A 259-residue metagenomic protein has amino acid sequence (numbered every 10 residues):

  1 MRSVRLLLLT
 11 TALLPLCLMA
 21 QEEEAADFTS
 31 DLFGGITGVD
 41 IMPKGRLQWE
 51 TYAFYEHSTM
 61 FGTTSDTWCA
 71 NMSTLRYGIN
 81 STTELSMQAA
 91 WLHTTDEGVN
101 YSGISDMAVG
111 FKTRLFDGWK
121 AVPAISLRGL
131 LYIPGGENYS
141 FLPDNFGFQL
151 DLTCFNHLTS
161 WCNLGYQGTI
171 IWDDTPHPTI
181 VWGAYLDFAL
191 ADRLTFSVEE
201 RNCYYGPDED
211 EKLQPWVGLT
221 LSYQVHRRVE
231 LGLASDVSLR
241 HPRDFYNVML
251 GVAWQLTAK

Functional and structural regions predicted by a protein language model:
M1-F28, K259: Cleavable N-terminal export/targeting peptides
Q21-K259: Transmembrane beta-barrel domains of Gram-negative outer membranes and organellar outer membranes
